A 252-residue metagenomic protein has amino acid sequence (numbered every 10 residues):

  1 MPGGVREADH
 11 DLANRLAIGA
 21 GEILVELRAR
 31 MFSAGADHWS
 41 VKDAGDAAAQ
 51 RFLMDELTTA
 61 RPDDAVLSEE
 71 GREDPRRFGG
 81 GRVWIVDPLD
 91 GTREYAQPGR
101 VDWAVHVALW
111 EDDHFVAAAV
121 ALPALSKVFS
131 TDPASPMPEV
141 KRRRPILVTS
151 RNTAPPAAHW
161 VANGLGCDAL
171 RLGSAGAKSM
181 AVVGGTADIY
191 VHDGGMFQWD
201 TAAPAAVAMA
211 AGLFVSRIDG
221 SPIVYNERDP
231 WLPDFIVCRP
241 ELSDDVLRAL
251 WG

Functional and structural regions predicted by a protein language model:
M1-L89, W160, F214: N-terminal subdomain of lithium-sensitive/metallo-dependent phosphomonoesterases centered on the IMPase/IPPase/PAP
A20, L24-L27, D46, L57 (+7 more regions): Residue-level signal for inorganic ion chemistry
A47, E70, P88-G91, P123 (+2 more regions): Generic detector of well-ordered alpha-helical packing
P62, G80-G81, D113-F115, R142-R144 (+1 more regions): Short coil/turn connectors at secondary-structure junctions
A65, A117, D188-I189: Short, Asp-centered acidic motifs that coordinate Mg2+ and/or phosphate in catalytic or ligand-binding sites
S68-E70, D132, G173, D219: Short loop/edge segments at beta-strand edges and connector loops that shape dinucleotide/nucleotide cofactor-binding
F78-A134: DPxDG-like acidic metal-binding loop motif
K141-G252: An extended, acidic
